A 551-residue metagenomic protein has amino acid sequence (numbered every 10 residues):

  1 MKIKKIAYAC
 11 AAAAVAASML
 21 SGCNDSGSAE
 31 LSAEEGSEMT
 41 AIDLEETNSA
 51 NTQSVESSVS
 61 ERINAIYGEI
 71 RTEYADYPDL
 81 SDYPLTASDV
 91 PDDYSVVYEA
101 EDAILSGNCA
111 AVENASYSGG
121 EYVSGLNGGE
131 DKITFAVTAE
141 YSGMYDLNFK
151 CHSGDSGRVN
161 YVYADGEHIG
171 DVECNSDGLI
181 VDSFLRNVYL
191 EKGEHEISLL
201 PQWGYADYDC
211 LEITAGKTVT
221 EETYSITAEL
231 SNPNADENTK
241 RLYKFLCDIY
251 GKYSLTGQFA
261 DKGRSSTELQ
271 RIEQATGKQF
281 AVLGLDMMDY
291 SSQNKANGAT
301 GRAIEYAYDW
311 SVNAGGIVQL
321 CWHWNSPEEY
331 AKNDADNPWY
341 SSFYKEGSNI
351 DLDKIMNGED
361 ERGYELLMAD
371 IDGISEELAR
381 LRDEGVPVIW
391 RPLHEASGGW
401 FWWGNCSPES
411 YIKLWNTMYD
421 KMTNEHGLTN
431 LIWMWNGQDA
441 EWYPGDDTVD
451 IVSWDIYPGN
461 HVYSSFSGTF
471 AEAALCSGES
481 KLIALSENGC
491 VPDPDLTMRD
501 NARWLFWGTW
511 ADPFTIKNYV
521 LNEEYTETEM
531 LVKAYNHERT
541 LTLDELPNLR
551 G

Functional and structural regions predicted by a protein language model:
L20-G22: C-terminal motif of bacterial Sec signal peptides marking the signal peptidase cleavage site
E56-T239: Extracytoplasmic
V219-E273, A281-V282, D286: Boundary/entry segment of secreted carbohydrate-active catalytic domains
Q258-F259, R391-L393, W415-A440, K481-C490: Aromatic-lined carbohydrate-recognition surfaces of secreted/lumenal glycan-active proteins
T267-S292, A303-E305, D309-Q319: Catalytic domains of carbohydrate-active enzymes, especially glycoside hydrolases
Q293, A303-K413, T417, L428: Substrate-binding cleft of extracellular glycoside hydrolase catalytic domains
D439-H461, T509-W510: Aromatic- and acid-rich polysaccharide-binding/catalytic face of secreted or lumenal carbohydrate-active enzymes
K481-G551: Substrate-binding cleft of secreted/luminal carbohydrate-active enzymes
